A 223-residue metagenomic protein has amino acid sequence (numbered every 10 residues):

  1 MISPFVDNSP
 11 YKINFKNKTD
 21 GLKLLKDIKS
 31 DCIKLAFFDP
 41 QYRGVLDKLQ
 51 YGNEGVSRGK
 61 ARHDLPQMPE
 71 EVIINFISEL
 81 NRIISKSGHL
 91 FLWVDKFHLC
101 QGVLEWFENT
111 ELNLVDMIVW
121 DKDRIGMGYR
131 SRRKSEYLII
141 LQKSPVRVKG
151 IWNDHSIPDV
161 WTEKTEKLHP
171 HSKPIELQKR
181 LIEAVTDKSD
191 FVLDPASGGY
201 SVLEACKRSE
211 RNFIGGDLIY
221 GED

Functional and structural regions predicted by a protein language model:
M1-F38, R43, R208, G221: SAM-dependent nucleic-acid methyltransferase catalytic core
K16-T19, H63-I74, L168-E176: Conserved phosphate-coordination/catalytic loops
L25, L46, C100: Glycine/Thr-rich phosphate-binding loops of Rossmann-like dinucleotide-binding domains
I28, D95-K96, A196-S197: Short, well-ordered beta-to-alpha junction loops that form the rim of enzyme active sites and present histidine/acidic
I28-H89, V202, S209: SAM-dependent methyltransferase catalytic-core segment centered on the flexible catalytic loop and adjoining short
Y42, L46-G55, L92, E105-D223: Class I S-adenosyl-L-methionine
P66-D123: Conserved Class I SAM-dependent methyltransferase catalytic core
